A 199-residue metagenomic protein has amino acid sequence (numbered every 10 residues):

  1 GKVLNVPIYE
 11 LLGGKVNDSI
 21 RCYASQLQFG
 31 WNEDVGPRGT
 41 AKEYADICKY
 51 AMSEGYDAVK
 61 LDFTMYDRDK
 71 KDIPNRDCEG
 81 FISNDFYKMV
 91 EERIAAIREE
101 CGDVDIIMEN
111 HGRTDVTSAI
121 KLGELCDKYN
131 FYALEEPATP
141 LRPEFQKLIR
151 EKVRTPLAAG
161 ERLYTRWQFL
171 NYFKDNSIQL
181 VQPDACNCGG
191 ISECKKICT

Functional and structural regions predicted by a protein language model:
G1-I106, R113, I120, E124-K128: N-terminal capping/lid subdomain adjacent to the active-site entrance of alpha/beta enzymes
D67-T199: Catalytic core of soluble alpha/beta enzymes
